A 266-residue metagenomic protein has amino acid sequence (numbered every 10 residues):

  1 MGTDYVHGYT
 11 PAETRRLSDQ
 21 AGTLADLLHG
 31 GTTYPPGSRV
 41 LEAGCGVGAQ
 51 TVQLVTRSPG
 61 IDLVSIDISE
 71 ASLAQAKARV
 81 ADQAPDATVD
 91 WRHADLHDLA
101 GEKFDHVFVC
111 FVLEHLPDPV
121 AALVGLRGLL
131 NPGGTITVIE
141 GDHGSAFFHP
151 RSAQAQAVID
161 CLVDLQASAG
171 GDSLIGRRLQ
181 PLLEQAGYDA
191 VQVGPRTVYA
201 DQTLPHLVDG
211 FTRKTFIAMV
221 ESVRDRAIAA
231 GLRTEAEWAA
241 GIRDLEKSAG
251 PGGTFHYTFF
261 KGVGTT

Functional and structural regions predicted by a protein language model:
G2-G22: Class I SAM-dependent methyltransferase Rossmann-like catalytic core, especially the SAM/SAH-binding loop
D19-S38, Q53: Conserved alpha-helix/loop element of class I SAM-dependent methyltransferases that forms part of the SAM/SAH-binding
L41, V47-D98: Class I SAM-dependent methyltransferase SAM/SAH-binding core
H97-V107: A short acidic, Gly/Pro-enriched loop at the edge of an enzyme's catalytic core that lines a small-molecule cofactor
D105-P119: A short SAM/SAH-binding and catalytic strip from SAM-dependent methyltransferases
V120-T135: A short glycine-rich, Lys/Arg-flanked "PGG" loop and its adjoining helix->strand segment in the class I
T137-P205, K214: Conserved catalytic/acceptor-binding region of the Class I
Q192-T266: Conserved Class I S-adenosyl-L-methionine
